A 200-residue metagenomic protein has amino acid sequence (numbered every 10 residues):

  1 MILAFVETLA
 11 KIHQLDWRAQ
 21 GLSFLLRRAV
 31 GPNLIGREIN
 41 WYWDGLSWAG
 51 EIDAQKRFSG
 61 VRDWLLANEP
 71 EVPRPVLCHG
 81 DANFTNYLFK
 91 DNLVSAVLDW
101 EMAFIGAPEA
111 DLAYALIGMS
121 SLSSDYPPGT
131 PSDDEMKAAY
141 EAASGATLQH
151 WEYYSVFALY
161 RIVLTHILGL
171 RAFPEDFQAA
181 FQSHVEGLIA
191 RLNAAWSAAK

Functional and structural regions predicted by a protein language model:
M1-S59, E69-V76, F104-I105, Q178-S183 (+1 more regions): A cross-family kinase active-site recognition segment
I12, S59-A110: Active-site acidic catalytic loop and adjacent metal/ATP-binding pocket of ATP-dependent phosphoryl transfer enzymes
H13-W17, L98, S120, S144: Protein kinase-like catalytic domain
A29-V30, A96, A113-A115: Glycine-rich, phosphate-binding/catalytic loops in enzymes
E109-G145, A158-E175: Active-site activation/catalytic loop segments of kinase-like enzymes and analogous catalytic loops in related
T147-W151: Glycine- and charged-residue-rich phosphate/anionic-cofactor binding loop of Rossmann-like
Y153-V156: Start-of-helix signal in alpha-solenoid helical-repeat scaffolds, especially tetratricopeptide repeats
V185-K200: Regulatory N- and C-terminal appendages and interdomain linkers associated with kinase/kinase-like NTP transferase
